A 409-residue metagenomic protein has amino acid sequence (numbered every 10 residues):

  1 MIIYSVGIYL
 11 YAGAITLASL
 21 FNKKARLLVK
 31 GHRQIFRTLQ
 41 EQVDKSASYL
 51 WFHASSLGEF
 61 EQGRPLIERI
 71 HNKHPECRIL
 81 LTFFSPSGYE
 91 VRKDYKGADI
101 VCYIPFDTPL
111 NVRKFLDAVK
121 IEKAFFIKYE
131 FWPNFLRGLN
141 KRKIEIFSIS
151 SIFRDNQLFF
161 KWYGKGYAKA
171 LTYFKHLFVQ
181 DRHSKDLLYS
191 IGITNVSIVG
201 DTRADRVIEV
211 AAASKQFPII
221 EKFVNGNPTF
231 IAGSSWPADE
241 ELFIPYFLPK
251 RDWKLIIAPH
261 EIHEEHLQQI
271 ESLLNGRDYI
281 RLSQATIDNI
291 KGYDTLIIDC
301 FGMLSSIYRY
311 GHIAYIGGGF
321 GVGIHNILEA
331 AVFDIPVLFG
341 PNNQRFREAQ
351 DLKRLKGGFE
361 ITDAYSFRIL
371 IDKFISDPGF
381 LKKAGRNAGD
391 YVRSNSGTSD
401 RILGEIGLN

Functional and structural regions predicted by a protein language model:
M1-N409: Nucleotide-activated sugar donor-binding and catalytic core shared by glycosyltransferases and related lipid-linked
